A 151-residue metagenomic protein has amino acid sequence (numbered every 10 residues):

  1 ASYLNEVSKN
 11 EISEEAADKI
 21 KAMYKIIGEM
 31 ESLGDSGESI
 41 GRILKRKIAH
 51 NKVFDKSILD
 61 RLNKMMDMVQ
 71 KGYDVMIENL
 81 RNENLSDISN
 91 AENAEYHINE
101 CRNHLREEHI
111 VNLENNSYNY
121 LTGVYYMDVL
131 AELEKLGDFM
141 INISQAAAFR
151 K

Functional and structural regions predicted by a protein language model:
A1-K151: Cytosolic, long alpha-helical scaffolding segments
